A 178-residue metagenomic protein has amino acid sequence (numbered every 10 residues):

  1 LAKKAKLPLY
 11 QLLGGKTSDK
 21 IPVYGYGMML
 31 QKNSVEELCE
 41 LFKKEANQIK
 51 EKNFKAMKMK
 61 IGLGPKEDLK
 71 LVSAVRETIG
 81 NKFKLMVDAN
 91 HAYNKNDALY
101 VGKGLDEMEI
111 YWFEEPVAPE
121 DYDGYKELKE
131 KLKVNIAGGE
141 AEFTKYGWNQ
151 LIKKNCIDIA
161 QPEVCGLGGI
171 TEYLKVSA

Functional and structural regions predicted by a protein language model:
L1-L85, N90-L99, K103-E107, K131-K133: N-terminal capping/lid subdomain adjacent to the active-site entrance of alpha/beta enzymes
L9-L12, W112-P119: Flexible, glycine/charged-enriched surface loops at secondary-structure junctions
V35, H91, E114-E115, A137-G138 (+1 more regions): A generic secondary-structure micro-motif detector that highlights 1-2 residue hydrophobic/ambivalent hotspots embedded
E36, E40, K66, P119 (+2 more regions): Conserved phosphate-coordination/catalytic loops
I61-L63, N90-H91, V117-A118, F143 (+1 more regions): Short, glycine/acidic-enriched loop or turn micro-motifs at the edges of active sites
V101-W112, K153-A160: Structural recognition of alpha->loop->beta junctions
E120-A178: Catalytic alpha/beta core domains of metabolic enzymes, predominantly
